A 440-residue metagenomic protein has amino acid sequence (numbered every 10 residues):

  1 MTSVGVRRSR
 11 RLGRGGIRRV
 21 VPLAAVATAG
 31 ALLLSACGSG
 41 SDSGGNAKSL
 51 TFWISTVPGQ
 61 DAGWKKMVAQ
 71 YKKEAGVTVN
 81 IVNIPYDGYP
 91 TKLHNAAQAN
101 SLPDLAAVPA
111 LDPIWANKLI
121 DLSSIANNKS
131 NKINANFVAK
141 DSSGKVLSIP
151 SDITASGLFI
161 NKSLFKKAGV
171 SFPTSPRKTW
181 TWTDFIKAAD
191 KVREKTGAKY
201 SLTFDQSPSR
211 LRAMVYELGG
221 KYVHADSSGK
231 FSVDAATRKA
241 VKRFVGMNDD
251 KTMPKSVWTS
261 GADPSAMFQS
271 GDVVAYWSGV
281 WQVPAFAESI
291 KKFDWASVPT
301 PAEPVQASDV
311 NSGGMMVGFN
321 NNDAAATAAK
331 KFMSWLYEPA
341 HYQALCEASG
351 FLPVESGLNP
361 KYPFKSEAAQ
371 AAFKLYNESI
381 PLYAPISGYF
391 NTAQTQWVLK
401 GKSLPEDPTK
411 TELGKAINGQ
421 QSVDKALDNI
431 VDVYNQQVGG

Functional and structural regions predicted by a protein language model:
M1-T51, D432-G440: Short, low-complexity disordered leader/linker segments with a strong preference for bacterial N-terminal type II
A69-I133, L147-S148, K166-G169, P173 (+3 more regions): Extracytoplasmic "Venus flytrap"/periplasmic binding protein-like
A96, D104, K129-F165, Q306-S308 (+1 more regions): A structural signal for short loop-to-beta-strand junctions that line the ligand-binding cleft of periplasmic/secreted
V108-G157, T183, M214, V298 (+1 more regions): Hinge/lid segment of periplasmic solute-binding proteins
K145-S151, S156, T183-F231, A236 (+1 more regions): Extracytoplasmic/periplasmic solute-binding protein
A189-D190, S228-W258: Glycine-centered hinge/linker elements that transmit conformational signals in sensory and ligand-binding systems
D249-T252, E288-V354: Extracytoplasmic/periplasmic substrate-recognition and gating elements
F373-I430: C-terminal capping/gating helix-and-loop segments adjacent to ligand/active sites or protein-protein/ligand interfaces
